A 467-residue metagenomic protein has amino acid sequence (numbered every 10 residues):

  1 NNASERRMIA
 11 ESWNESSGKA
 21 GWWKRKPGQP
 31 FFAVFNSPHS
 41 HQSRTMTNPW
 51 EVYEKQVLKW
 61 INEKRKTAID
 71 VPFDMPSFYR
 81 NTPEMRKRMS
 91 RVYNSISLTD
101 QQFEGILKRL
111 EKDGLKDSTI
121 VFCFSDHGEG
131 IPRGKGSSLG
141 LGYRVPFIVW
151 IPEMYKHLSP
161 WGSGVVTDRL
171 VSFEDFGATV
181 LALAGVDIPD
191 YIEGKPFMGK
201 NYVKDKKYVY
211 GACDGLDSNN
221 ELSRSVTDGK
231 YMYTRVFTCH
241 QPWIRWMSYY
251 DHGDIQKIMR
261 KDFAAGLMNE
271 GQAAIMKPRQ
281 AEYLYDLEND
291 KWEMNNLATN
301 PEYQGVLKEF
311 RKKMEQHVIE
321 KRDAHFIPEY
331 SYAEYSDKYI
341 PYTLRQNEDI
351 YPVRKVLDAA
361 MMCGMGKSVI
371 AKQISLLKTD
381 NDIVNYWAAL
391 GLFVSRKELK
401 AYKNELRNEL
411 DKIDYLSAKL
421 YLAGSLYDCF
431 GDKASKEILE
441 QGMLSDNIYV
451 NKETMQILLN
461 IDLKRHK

Functional and structural regions predicted by a protein language model:
N1-R44, K200-K204, Y210-C213: Catalytic-site neighborhoods of secreted/periplasmic enzymes that process anionic sulfate/phosphate groups
A3-S4, P38-H41, G128-G130, M154-Y155 (+7 more regions): Short, solvent-exposed loop/turn segments at secondary-structure junctions
S4-I9, D117-T119, G164-D228, N296 (+1 more regions): Polar, surface-exposed loop/tail segments that function as active-site lids or cofactor/substrate-recognition elements
W23, V34, Y93, D100 (+12 more regions): Non-transmembrane alpha-helical segments in soluble domains of secreted/periplasmic/extracellular proteins
W23-E174, L181-Y191, P242-W243, M247-E282 (+1 more regions): Active-site-proximal cap/lid insertion segments
A33, T227, M232-R235, L284: Short hydrophobic-aromatic micro-motifs
R44-T47, N220-S223, F237-T238, W243-M247 (+2 more regions): Short conserved micro-motifs at the rims of enzyme active sites and ligand-binding pockets
G266-A281, N289, L297-K467: Long, internal low-complexity/basic segments
